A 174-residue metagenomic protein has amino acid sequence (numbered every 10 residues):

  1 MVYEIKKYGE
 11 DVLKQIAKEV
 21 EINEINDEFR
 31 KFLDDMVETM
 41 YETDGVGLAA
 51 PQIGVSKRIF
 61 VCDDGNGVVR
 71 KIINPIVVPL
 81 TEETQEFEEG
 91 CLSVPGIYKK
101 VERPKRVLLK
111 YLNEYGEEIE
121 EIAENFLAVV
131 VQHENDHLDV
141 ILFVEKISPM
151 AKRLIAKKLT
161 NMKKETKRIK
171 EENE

Functional and structural regions predicted by a protein language model:
M1-E174: Positively charged
